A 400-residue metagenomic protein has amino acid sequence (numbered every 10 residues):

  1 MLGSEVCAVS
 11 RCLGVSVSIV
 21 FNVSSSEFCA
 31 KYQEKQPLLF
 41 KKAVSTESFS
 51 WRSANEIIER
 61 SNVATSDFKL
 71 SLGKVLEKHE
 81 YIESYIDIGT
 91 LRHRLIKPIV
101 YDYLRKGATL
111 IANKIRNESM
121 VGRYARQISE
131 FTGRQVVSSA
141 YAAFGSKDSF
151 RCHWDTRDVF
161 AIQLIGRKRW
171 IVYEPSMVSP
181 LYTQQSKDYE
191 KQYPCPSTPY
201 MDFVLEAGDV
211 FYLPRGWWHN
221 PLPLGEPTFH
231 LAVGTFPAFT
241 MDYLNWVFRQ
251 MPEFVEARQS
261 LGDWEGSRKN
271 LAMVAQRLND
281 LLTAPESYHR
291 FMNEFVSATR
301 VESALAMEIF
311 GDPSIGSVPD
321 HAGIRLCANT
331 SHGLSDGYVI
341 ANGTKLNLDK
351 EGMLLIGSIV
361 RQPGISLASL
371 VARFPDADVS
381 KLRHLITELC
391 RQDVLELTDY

Functional and structural regions predicted by a protein language model:
G3, C12, V23, Q33-K35 (+2 more regions): Long, charge-rich, low-complexity alpha-helical segments
C7, C12-K31, V44-D209, W218-E265: Active-site region of the double-stranded beta-helix
Q36, E226, M251-Q259, D336-Y338 (+1 more regions): Short acidic (Asp/Glu) and glycine-rich catalytic loops that position anionic groups and cofactors
F248-S297: Long, charge-rich alpha-helical interaction segments
L281-V360, R383, T387, T398-Y400: Acidic, low-complexity/disordered tracts enriched in E/D and polar residues
